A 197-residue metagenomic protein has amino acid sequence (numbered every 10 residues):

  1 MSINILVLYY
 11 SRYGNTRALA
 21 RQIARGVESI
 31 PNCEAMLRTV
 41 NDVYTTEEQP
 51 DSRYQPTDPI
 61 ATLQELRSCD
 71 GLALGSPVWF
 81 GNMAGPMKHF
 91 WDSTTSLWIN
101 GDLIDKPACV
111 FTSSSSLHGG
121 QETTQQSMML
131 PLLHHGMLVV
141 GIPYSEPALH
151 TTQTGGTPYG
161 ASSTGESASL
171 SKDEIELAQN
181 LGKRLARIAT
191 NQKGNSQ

Functional and structural regions predicted by a protein language model:
M1-N100, S163-Q197: N-terminal beta1-alpha1-beta2 submodule of the flavodoxin-like/Rossmannoid cofactor-binding fold
V40-T45, G136-E166: Mobile beta-alpha loop/short-helix "lid" or hinge segments that flank ligand
E47-Q49, S76-N82, T112-Q121, P147-G156 (+1 more regions): Noncatalytic linker/hinge segments flanking ATPase motor cores
D92-T95, I99, S113-S116, H134 (+1 more regions): Alpha-helix boundary/capping detector
N100, E122, M128-M129, P158-Y159 (+1 more regions): Short, charged/polar low-complexity linear motifs in solvent-exposed/disordered segments
I104-Q153: Short, glycine-/small-residue-rich phosphate/pyrophosphate-handling segment
